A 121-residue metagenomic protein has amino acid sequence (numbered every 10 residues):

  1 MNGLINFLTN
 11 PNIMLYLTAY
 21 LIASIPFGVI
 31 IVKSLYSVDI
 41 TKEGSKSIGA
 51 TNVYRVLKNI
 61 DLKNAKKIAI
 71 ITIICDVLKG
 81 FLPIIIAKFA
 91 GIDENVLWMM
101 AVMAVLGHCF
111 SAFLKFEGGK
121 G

Functional and structural regions predicted by a protein language model:
N2-K33, K67-G121: Alpha-helical transmembrane segments
V29-K66, G118: Cytosolic, membrane-interface loops and tails of multi-pass inner-membrane proteins
